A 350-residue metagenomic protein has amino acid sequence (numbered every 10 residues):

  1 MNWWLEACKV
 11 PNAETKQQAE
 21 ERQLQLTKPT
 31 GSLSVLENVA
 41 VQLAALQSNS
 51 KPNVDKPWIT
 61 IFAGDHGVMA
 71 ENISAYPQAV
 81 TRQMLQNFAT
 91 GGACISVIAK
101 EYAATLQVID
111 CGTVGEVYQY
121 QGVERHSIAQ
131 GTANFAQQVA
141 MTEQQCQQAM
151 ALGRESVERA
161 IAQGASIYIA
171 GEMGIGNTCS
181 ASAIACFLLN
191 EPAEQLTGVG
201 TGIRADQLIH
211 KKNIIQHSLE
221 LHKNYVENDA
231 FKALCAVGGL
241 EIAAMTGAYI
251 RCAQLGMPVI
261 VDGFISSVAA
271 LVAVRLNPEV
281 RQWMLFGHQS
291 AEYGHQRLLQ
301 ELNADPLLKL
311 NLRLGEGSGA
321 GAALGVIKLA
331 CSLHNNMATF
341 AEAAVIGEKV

Functional and structural regions predicted by a protein language model:
M1-V350: N-terminal loops that bind phosphate or other acidic moieties and the adjacent beta-alpha structural core
